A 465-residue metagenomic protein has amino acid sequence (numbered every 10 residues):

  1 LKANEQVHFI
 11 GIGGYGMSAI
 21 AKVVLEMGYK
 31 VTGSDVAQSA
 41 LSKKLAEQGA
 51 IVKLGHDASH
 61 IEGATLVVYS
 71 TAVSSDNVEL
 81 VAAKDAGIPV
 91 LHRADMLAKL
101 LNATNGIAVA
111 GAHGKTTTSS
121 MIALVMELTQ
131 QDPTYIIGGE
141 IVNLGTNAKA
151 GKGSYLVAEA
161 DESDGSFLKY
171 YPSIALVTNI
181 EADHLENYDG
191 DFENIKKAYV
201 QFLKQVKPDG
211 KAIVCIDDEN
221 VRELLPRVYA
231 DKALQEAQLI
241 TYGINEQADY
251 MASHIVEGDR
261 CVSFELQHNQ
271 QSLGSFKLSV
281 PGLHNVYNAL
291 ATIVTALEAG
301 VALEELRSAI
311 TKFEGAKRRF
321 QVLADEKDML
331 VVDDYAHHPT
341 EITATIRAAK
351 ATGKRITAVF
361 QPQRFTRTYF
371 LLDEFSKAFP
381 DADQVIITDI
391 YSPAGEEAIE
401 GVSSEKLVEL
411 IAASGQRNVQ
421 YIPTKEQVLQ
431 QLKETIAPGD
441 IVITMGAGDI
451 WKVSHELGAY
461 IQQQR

Functional and structural regions predicted by a protein language model:
L1-M96, E219, M251-S253, L273 (+2 more regions): N-terminal leader/targeting and accessory segments in enzymes
A3-Q6, G16, V23-M27, I174 (+2 more regions): Nucleotide phosphate-binding/pyrophosphate-handling subdomain across enzymes that bind or process nucleotide phosphates
V23-Y29, A46, H60, T71-I216 (+3 more regions): Phosphate-binding loop of NTP-binding sites
Y29-V36, A212-I216, A358-Q361, D383-A394: Short internal beta-strands
S34-D35, K53-H56, L91-D95, I136-G139 (+4 more regions): Beta-strand->loop->alpha-helix junctions that form or flank phosphate-binding loops in nucleotide-handling enzymes
I61-L66, S154, A437-D440: Short acidic/histidine-rich motifs immediately flanking catalytic phosphotransfer sites in two-component signaling
S376-P438: C-terminal helical cap/extension that packs against the catalytic core of soluble nucleotide-cofactor enzymes
